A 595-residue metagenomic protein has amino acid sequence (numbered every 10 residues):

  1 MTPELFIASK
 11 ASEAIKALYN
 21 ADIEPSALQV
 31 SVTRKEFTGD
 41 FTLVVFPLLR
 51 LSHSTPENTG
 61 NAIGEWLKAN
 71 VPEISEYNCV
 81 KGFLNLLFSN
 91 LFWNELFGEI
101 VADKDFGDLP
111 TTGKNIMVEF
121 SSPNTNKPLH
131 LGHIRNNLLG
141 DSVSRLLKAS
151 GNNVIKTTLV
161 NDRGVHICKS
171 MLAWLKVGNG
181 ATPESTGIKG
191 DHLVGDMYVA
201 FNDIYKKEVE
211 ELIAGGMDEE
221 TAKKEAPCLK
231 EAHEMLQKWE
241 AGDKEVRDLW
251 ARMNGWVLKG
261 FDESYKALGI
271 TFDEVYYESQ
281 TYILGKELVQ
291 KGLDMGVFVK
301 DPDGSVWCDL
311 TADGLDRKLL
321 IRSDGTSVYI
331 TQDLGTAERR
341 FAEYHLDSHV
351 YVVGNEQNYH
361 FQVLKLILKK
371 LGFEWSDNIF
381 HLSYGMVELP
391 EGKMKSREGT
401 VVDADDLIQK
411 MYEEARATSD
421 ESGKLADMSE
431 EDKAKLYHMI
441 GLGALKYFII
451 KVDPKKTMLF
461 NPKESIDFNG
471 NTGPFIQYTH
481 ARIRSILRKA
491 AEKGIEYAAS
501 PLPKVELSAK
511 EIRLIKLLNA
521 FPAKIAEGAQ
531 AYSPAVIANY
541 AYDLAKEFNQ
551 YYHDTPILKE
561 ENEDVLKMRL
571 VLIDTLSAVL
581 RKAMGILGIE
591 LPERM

Functional and structural regions predicted by a protein language model:
M1-N94, P110-M595: Non-catalytic interaction-recognition regions
E95-I100: Short, charged, solvent-exposed linker or helix-capping segments at domain edges/interfaces that act as flexible hinges
A102-P110: Short, charged beta->alpha transition segments
